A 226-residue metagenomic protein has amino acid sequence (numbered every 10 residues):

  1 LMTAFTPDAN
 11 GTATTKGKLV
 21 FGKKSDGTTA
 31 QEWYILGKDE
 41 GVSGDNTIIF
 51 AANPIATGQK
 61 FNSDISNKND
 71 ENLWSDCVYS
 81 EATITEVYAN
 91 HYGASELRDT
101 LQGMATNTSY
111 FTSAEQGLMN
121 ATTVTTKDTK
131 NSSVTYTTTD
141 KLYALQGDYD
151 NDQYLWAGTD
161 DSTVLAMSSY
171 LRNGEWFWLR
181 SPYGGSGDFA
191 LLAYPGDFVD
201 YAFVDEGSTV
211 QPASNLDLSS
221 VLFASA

Functional and structural regions predicted by a protein language model:
L1-A226: Collagenous Gly-X-Y triple-helix signature in extracellular proteins
